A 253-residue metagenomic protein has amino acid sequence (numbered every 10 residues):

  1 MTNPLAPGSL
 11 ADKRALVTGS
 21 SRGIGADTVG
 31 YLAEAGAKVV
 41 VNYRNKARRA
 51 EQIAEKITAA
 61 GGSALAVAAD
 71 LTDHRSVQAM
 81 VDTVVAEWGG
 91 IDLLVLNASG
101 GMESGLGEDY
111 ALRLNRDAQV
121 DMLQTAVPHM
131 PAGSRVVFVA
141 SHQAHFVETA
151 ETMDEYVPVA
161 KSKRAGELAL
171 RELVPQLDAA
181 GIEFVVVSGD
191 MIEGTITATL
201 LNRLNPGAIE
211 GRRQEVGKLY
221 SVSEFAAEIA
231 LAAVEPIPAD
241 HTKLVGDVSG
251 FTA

Functional and structural regions predicted by a protein language model:
R14, S21-G23: Conserved glycine-rich cofactor-binding loop
T18, I91-S99, F138: Rossmann-fold scaffold of SDR-type NAD(P)-dependent oxidoreductases
A35-Q52: Conserved glycine-rich Rossmann-like NAD(P)H-binding loop of the short-chain dehydrogenase/reductase
A47-R48, A68-M80, R116: The beta1-alpha1 cofactor-binding region of Rossmann-like NAD(H)/NADP(H)-dependent oxidoreductases
A60-S63, D82-L96, P238: A glycine-rich helix->loop->beta "capping" turn within Rossmann-like NAD(P)(H)-dependent oxidoreductase domains
S99-G105, R135-A179, M191-T195: Catalytic loop of short-chain dehydrogenase/reductase
L106-V127, G133: Catalytic Tyr-X3-Lys loop
A180-G189, N202-A253: C-terminal helical subdomain
